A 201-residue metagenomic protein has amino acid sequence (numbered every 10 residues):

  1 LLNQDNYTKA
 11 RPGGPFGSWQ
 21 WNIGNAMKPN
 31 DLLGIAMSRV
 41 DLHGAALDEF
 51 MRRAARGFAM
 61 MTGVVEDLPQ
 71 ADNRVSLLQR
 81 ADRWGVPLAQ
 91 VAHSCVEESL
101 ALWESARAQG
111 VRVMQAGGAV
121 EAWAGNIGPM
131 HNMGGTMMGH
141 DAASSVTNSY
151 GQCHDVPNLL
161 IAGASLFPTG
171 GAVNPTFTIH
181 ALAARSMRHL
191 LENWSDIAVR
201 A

Functional and structural regions predicted by a protein language model:
L1-P87, H154, I161-A164, P168: FAD cofactor-binding and catalytic pocket of flavoenzymes
L1-Q4, N174-T176, M187-R188, E192: Non-catalytic alpha/beta scaffold blocks inside enzyme catalytic domains
R53-D67, D72, A89-G170, T176 (+1 more regions): A glycine-rich dinucleotide-binding beta-alpha-beta segment and adjacent secondary-structure elements that constitute
P69-R74, G118, L190-I197: Short helix-capping/linker segments at secondary-structure and domain boundaries
R83-P87, V91-S94, V199: Glycine-rich active-site loop/strand segments that organize a redox cofactor
R107-R112, A181-A198: Internal hydrophobic alpha-helix adjacent to the cofactor/substrate pocket in enzyme cavities
A124-H131, H189-A201: Active-site-proximal substrate-binding core of FAD-dependent oxidoreductases
